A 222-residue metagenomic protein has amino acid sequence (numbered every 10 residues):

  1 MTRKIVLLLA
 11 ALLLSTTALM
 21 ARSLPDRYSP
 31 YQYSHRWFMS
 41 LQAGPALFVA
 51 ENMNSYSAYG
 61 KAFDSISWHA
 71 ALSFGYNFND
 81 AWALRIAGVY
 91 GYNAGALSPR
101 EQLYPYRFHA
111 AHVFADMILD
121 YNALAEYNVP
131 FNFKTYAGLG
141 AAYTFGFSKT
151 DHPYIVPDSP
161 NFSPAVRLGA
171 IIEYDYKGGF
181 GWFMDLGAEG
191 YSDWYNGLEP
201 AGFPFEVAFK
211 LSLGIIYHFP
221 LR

Functional and structural regions predicted by a protein language model:
A21-G75, G146: Short glycine/proline- and aromatic-enriched beta-strand/turn motifs that initiate or cap beta-hairpins
R22-R36, A81, N122-F133, Y176-F180 (+1 more regions): Short loop/turn motifs that connect adjacent beta-strands in outer-membrane beta-barrel proteins
R27-Y28, N93-L97, F108-A110, I171 (+1 more regions): Predominantly the C-terminal beta-signal and adjacent terminal strand-loop region of outer-membrane beta-barrel
P30, I66, S73-G75, I118-L124 (+3 more regions): Transmembrane beta-barrel domains of outer membrane proteins
H35, D64-A70, R107-V113, F131 (+2 more regions): Residues that define the transmembrane beta-barrel architecture of outer-membrane proteins
L41-P45, I86-Y90, T135-Y143, A170-I172 (+1 more regions): Transmembrane beta-barrel strands of outer-membrane/channel proteins
E51-A58, A96-L103, F145-I155, W194-G202: Outer-membrane beta-barrel translocator domains and adjoining extracellular loop/strand segments of Gram-negative
Y76-P153, S163, Y176, Y217: Gram-negative (and chloroplast) outer-membrane scaffold detector with strong preference for beta-barrel transmembrane
